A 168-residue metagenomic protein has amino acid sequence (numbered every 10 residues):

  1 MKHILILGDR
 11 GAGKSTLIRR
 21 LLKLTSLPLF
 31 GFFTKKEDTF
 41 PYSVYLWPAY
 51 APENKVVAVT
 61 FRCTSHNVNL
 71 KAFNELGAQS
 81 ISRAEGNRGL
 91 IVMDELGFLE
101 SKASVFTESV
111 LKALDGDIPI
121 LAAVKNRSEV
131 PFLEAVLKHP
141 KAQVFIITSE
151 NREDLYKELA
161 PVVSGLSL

Functional and structural regions predicted by a protein language model:
M1: Phosphate-binding P-loop
I4, L96-L168: Replace "adjacent to P-loop NTPase cores in ATP/GTP-dependent enzymes" with "adjacent to NTP-binding cores
L7: Residues at the beta-strand->loop junction immediately N-terminal to the Walker
R10: The conserved Walker
K14: Conserved lysine of the Walker
R19-V68: N-terminal phosphate/diphosphate-binding loop that engages ATP/GTP or pyrophosphate donors across diverse enzyme folds
L24-P28, G86-R88, D115-G116: Short glycine/proline-enriched coil/turn segments at helix->beta-strand junctions
R62-L111: Phosphate-binding/switch loop-helix module in NTP-utilizing enzymes
